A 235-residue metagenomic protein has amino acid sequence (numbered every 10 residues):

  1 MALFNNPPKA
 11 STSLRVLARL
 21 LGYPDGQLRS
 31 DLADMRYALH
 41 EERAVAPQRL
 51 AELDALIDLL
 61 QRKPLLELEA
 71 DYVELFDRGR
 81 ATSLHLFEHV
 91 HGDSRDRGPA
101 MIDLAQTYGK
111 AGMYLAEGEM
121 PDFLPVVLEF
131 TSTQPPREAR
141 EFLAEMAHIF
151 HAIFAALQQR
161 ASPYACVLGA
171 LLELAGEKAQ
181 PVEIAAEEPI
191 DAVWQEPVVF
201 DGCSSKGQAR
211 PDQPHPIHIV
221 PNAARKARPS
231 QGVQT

Functional and structural regions predicted by a protein language model:
M1-D122, E129-T235: Charged, alpha-helix-forming regions
